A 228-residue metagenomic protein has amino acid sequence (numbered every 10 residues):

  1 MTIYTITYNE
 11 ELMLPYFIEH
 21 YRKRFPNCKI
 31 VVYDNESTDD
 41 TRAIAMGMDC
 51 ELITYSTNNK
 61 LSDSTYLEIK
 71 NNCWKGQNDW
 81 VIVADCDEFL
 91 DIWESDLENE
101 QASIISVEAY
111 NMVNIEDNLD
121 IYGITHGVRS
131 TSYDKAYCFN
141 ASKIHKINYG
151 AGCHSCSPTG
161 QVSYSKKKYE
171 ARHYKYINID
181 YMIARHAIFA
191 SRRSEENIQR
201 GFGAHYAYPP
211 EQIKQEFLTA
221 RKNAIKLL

Functional and structural regions predicted by a protein language model:
M1-T2: Cell-envelope/extracellular polymer assembly enzymes that use nucleotide-activated donors
T5-E19, E36: Active-site beta-to-alpha loop of glycosyltransferases that engages the nucleotide-sugar donor
E19-C28: Short, acidic, metal-binding catalytic loop of nucleotide-sugar glycosyltransferases
Y33-I44, T57-N59, D85: A conserved acidic beta->alpha catalytic loop
M46-S64, F139: Conserved donor nucleotide-binding strand/loop of the catalytic core
D63-E68, I92-L228: Catalytic-site signature of metal-activated, phosphate-bearing donor transferases, centered on the GT-A/GT-A-like
L67-W80: Active-site nucleotide-sugar/metal-binding loop of Leloir-type enzymes
N78-D91: Short beta-strand-to-loop acidic/aromatic patch adjacent to the donor-nucleotide binding site
